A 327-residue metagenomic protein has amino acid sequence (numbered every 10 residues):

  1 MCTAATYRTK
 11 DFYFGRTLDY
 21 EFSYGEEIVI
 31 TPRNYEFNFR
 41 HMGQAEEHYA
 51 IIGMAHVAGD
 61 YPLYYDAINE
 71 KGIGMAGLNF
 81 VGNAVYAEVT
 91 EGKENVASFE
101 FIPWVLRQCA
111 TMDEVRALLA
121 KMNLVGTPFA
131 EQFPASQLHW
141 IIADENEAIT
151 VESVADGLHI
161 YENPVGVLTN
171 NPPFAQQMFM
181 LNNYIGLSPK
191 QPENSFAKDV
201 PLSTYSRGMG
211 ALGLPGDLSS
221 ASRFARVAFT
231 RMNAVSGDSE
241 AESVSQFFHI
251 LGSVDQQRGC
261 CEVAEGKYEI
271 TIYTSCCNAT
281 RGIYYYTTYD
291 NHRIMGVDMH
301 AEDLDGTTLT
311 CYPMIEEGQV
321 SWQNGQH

Functional and structural regions predicted by a protein language model:
M1-K93, K121, G126, C311-I315 (+1 more regions): A contiguous strand-loop segment
M1-Y13, P128, A135-S136, D144-E147 (+1 more regions): C-terminus-biased signal that marks the final domain/tail of proteins
G15, A76-L78, V151-E152, Y285-T287: Beta-strand residues in well-ordered beta-sheet regions across diverse protein folds
Y20-F22, V81-N83, D156-H159, G166 (+1 more regions): Short, surface-exposed beta-strand-loop junctions and turns on beta-sheet-rich folds
I28, I68, I149-S153, S275: Broad, structure-driven detector of short, well-ordered beta-strand segments within folded domains
G92-P128, E240-F248: Proteins synthesized as precursors that undergo proteolytic processing into mature forms
M112, R116-E152: Aromatic- and glycine-enriched pocket-lining scaffold segments that form the walls of small-molecule binding clefts
